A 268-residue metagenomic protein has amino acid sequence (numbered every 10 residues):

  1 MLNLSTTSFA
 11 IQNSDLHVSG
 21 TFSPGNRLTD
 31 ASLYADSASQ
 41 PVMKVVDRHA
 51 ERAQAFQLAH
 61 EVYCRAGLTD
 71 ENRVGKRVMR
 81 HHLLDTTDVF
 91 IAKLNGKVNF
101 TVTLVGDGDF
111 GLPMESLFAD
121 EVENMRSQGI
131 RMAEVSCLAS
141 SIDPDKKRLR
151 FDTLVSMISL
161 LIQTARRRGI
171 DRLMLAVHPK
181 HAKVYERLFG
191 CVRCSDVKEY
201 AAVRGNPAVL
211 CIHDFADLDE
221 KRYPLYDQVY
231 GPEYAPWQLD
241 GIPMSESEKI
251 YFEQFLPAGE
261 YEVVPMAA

Functional and structural regions predicted by a protein language model:
M1-A38, Q254-A267: Short acidic N-proximal helix/loop "leader" segments that mark the beginning of a domain or an inter-domain linker
L4, D30-H81, V89-I91, V98: Short amphipathic alpha-helix that is part of the acyltransferase structural core
E71-M79, L83-T86, G111-N124: Short acidic (Asp/Glu) patches
A92-N95, H213: Active-site beta-strand termini and strand-to-loop segments that position acidic
T101: Short glycine-/small-residue motifs
D107, G111-D217: Acyl-donor binding region in acyl/amide transferases
R204-A268: Charge-rich, low-complexity intrinsically disordered segments
